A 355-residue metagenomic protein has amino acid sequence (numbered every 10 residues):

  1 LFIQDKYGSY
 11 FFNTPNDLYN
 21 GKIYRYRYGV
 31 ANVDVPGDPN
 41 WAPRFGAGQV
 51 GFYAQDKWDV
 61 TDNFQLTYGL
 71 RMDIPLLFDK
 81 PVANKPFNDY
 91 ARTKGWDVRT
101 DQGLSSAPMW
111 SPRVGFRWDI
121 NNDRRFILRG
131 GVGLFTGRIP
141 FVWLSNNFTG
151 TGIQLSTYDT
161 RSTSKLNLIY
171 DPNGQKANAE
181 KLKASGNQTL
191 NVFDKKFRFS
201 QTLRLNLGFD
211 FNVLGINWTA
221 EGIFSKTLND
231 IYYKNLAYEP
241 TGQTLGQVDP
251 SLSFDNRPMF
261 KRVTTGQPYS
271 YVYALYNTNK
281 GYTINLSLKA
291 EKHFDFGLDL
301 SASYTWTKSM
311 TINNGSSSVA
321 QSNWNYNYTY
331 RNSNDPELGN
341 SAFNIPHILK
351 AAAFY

Functional and structural regions predicted by a protein language model:
L1-Y355: Short acidic-glycine motifs
